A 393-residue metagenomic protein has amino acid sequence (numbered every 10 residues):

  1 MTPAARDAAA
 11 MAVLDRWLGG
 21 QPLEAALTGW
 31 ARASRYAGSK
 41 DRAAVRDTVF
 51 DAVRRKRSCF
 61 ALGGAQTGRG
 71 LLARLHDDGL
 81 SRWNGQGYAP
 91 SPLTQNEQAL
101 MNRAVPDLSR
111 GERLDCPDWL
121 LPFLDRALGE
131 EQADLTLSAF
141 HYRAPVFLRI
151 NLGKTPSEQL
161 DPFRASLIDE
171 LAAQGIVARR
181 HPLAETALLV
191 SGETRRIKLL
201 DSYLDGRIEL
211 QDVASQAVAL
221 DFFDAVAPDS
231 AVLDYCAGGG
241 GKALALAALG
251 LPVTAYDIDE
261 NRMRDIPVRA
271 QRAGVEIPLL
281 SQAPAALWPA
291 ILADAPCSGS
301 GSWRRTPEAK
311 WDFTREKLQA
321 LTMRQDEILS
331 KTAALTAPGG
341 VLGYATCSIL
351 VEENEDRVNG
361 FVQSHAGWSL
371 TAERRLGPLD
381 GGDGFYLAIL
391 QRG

Functional and structural regions predicted by a protein language model:
M1-G393: S-adenosylmethionine
